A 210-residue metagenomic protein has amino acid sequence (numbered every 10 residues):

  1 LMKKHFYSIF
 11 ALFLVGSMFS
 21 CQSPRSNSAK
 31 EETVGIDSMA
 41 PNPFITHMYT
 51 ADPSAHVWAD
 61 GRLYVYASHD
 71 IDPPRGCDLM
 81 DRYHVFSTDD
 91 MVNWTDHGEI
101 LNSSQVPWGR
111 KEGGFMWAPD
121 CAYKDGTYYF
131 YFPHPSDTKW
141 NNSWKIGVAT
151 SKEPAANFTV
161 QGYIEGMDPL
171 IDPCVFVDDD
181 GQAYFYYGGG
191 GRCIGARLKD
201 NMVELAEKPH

Functional and structural regions predicted by a protein language model:
L1-K30: Bacterial Sec-dependent N-terminal signal peptides
C21-H210: Carbohydrate-active catalytic/glycan-binding domains of CAZyme proteins, especially the secreted or lumenal ectodomains
